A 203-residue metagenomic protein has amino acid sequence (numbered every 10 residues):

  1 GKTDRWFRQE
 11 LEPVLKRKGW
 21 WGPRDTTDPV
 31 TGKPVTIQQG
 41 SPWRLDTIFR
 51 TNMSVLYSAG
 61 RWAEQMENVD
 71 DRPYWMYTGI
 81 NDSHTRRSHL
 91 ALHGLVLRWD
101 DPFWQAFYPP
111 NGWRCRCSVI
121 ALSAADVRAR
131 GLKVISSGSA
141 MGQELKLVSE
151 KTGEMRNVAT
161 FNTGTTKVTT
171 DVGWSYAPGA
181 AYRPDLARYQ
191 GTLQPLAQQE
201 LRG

Functional and structural regions predicted by a protein language model:
G1-G112, L122-G203: Domain-core detector
R116-I120: Extended alpha-helical oligomerization segments
